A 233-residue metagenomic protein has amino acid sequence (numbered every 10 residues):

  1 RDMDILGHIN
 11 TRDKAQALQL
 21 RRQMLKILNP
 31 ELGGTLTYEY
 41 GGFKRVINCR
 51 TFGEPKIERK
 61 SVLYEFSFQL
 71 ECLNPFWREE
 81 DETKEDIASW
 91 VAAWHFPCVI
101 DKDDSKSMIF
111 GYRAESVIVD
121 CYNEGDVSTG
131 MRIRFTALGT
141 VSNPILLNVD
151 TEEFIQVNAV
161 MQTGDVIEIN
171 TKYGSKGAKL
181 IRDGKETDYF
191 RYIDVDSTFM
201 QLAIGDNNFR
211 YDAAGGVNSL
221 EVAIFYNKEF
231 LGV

Functional and structural regions predicted by a protein language model:
R1-A15, V62-P75, N207: Oligomerization/assembly interface segments of phage tail-like spikes and tubes
D2, E31, K44, S61-E65 (+3 more regions): A general secondary-structure signal for short beta-strands and their flanking turns/coil in non-transmembrane regions
D2-R50: Long, hydrophobic/aromatic-enriched structural stretches that serve as scaffold segments
L6, T37, R50, E71 (+3 more regions): Residues in well-ordered beta-strands of folded domains
N10, N29, L73-P75, L138 (+1 more regions): Residue-level marker of positions within ordered structural domains that often coincide with functionally constrained
P30-G33, T37-E79: Short beta-strand and beta-hairpin "edge-sheet" elements
R78-D86: Short, charged, solvent-exposed linker or helix-capping segments at domain edges/interfaces that act as flexible hinges
E85-V233: Intrinsically disordered, low-complexity segments enriched in serine, threonine, and glycine
